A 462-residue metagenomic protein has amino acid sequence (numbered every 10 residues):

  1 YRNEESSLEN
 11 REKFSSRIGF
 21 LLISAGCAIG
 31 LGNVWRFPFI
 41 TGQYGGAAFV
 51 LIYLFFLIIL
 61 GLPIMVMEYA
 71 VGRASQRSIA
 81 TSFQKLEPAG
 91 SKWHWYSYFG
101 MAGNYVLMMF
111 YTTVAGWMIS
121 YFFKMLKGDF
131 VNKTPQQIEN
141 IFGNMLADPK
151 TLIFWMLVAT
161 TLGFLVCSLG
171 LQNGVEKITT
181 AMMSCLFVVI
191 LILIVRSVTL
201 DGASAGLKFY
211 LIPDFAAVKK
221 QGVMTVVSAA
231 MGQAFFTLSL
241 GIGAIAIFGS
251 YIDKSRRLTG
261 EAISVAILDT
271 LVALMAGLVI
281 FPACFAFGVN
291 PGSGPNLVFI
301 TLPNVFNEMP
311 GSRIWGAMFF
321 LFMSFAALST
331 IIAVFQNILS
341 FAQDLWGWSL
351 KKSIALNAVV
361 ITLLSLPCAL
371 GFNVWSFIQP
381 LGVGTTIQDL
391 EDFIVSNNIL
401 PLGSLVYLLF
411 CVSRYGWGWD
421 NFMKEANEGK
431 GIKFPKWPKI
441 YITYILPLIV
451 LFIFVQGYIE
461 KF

Functional and structural regions predicted by a protein language model:
Y1-W35, I64-Y69, R73-Y98, D253-R257 (+1 more regions): Membrane-interface "cap" regions at the ends of multi-pass membrane proteins
L8-E12, I40-Y44, A74-F99, T112-Q172 (+5 more regions): Inter-helical loop and helix-membrane interface segments of multi-pass membrane transporters/permeases
E9-F14, E176, T180-L328, I332 (+1 more regions): Membrane-embedded translocation segments of transport machinery
K13, G19-L21, P149, I153-F154 (+5 more regions): Loop-to-transmembrane helix boundary motifs in multi-pass membrane proteins
K13-S24, F49-I52, S91-Y105, I153-A159 (+6 more regions): Select transmembrane alpha-helical segments in multipass membrane proteins
I18-F56, G243-G249, G260-I263, I267-L268 (+2 more regions): Transmembrane helix-boundary motif of multi-pass solute transporters/channels
T81, A115-A147, S250-S255, G260 (+6 more regions): Helix-loop-helix connectors at the membrane interface of multi-pass transporters/channels
W95-N104, W346-A358, D392-V450: C-terminal membrane-solvent junction of multi-pass transporters and transport-like membrane proteins
